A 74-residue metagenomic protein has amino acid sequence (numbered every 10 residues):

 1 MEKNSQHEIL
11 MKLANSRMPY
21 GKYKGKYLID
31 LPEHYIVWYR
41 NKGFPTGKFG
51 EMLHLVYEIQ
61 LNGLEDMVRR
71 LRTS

Functional and structural regions predicted by a protein language model:
M1-S74: DEDD superfamily 3′-5′ metal-dependent exonuclease/proofreading module
